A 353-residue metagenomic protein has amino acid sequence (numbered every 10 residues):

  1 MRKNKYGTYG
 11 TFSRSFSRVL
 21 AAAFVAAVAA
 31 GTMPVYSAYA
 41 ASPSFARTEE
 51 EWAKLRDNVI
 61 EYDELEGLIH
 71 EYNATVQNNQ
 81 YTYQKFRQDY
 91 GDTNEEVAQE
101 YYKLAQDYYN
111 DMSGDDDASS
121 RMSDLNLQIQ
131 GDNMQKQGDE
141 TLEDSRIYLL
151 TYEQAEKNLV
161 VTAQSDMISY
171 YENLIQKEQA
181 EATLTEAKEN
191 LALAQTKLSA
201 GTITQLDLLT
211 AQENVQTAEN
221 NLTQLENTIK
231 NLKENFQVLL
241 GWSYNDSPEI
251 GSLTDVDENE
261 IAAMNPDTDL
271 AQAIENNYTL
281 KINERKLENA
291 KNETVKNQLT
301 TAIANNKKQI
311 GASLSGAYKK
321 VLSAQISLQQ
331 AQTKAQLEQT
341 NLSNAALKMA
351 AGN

Functional and structural regions predicted by a protein language model:
R2-N4, G10-A38: Sec-dependent N-terminal signal peptides of Gram-positive bacterial secreted proteins and lipoproteins
K3, T8, A41-S165: Short flexible linkers and secondary-structure junctions
E61, L68, T75, S123 (+19 more regions): Surface positions of alpha-helical coiled-coils, especially the charged/polar e/g heptad sites that form inter-helical
V76-N79, T141, Y148, D166 (+8 more regions): Amphipathic alpha-helical coiled-coil segments
N79, F86, Q137, I175-Q224 (+1 more regions): Charged, solvent-exposed structural "stalk/scaffold" segments of large extracytoplasmic/peripheral assemblies
Y81-T93, A155, T162-K177, L287-A290 (+1 more regions): Amphipathic alpha-helical coiled-coil segments
T82, D89, E96, E100-K103 (+20 more regions): Soluble, cytosolic/nucleoplasmic coiled-coil alpha-helices used as oligomeric scaffolds and tethers in large eukaryotic
E226-T268: Short, solvent-exposed, mixed-charge loop/turn linkers that connect secondary-structure elements
